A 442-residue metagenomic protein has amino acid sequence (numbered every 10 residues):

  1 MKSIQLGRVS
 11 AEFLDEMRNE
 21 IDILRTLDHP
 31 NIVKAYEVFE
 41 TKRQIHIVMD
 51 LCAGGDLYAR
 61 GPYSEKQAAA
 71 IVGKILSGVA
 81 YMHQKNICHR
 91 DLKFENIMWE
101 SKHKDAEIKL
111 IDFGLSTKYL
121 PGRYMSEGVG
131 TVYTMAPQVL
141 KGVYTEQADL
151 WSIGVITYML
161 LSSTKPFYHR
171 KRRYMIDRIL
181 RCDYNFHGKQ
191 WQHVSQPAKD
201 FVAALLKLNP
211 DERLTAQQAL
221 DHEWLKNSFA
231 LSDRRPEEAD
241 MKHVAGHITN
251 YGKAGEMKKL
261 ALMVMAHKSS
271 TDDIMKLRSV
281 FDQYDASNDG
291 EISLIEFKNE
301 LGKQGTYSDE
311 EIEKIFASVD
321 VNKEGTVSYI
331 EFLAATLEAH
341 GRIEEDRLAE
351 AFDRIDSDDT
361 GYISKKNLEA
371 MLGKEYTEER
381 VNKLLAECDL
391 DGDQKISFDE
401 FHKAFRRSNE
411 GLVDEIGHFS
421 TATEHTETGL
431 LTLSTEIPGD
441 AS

Functional and structural regions predicted by a protein language model:
S3-L27: Conserved N-lobe beta3->alphaC-helix segment of eukaryotic protein kinase catalytic domains
E37-V38: A short, aromatic-enriched beta-strand patch in the conserved N-lobe beta-sheet of the protein kinase catalytic domain
K42-D56: Conserved short submotifs of the Hanks-type protein kinase catalytic core that shape the nucleotide-binding pocket
I71-V72: Activation segment signature within eukaryotic-like protein kinase domains
L262, E291-T306, S328-A339, I363-Y376 (+1 more regions): Amphipathic regulatory helices of Ca2+-sensor modules
S269-R278, E300-V319, T336-A351, A370-C388 (+1 more regions): EF-hand-based Ca2+ sensing modules
